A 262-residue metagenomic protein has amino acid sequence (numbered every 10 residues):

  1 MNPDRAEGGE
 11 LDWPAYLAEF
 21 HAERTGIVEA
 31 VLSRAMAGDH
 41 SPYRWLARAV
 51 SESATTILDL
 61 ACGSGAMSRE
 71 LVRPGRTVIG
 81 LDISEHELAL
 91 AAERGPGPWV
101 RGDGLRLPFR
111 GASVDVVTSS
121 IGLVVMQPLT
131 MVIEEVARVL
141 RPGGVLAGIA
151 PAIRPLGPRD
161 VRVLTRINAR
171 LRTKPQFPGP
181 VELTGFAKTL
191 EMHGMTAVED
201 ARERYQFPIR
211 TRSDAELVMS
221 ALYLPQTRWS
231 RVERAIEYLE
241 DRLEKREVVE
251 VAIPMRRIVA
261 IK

Functional and structural regions predicted by a protein language model:
M1-S53, A66-E70, E87-L90: Conserved class I S-adenosyl-L-methionine
G38-D39, P180, T184-K262: Conserved Class I S-adenosyl-L-methionine
L58-R106: Class I SAM-dependent methyltransferase SAM/SAH-binding core
V78, L146-A147: A short hydrophobic/small-residue beta-strand
L105-V117: A short acidic, Gly/Pro-enriched loop at the edge of an enzyme's catalytic core that lines a small-molecule cofactor
V116-T130: A short SAM/SAH-binding and catalytic strip from SAM-dependent methyltransferases
T130-V145: A short glycine-rich, Lys/Arg-flanked "PGG" loop and its adjoining helix->strand segment in the class I
A147-R170: Conserved class I S-adenosyl-L-methionine
